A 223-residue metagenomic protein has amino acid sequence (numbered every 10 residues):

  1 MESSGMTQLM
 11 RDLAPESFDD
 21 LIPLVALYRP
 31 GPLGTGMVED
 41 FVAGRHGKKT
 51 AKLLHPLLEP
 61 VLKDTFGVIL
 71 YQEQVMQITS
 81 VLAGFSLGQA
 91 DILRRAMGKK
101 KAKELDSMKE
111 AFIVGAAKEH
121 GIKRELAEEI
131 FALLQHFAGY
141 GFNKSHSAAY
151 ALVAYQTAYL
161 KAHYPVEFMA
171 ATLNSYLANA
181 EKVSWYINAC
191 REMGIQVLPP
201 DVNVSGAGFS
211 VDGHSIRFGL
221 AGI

Functional and structural regions predicted by a protein language model:
M1-I223: Noncatalytic, beta-rich nucleic-acid-contacting surfaces in large DNA/RNA-processing enzymes
